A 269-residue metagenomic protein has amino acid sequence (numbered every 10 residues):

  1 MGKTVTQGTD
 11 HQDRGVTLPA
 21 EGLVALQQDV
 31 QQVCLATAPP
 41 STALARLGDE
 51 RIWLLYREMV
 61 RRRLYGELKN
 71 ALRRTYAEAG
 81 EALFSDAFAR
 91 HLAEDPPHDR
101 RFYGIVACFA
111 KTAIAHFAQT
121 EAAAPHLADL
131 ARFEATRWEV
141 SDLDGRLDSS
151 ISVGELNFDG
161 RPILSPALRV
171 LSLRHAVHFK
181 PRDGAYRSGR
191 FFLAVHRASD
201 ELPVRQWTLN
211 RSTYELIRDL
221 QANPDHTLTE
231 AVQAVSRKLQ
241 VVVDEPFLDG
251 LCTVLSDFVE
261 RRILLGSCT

Functional and structural regions predicted by a protein language model:
M1-V153, W207-T269: Long, charge-rich, low-complexity alpha-helical segments
A128, R132-S188: Short, functional C-terminal segments
R161, P166-A222: Low-complexity, glycine/alanine/valine/leucine- and proline-rich hydrophobic stretches
